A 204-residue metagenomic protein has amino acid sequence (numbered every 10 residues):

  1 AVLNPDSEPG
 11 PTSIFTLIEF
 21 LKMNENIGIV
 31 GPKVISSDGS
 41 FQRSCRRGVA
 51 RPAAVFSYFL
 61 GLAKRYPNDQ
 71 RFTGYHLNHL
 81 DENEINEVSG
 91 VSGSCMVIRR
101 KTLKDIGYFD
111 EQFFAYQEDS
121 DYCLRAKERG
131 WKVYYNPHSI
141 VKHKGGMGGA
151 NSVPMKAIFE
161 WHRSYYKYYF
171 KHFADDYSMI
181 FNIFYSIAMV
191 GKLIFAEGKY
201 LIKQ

Functional and structural regions predicted by a protein language model:
A1-E8: Short beta-strand-to-loop acidic/aromatic patch adjacent to the donor-nucleotide binding site
P5, V34, H138: Active-site loop/turn elements of alpha/beta-hydrolase fold enzymes, especially the short glycine-/histidine-rich
E8-S44: Conserved donor NDP-sugar-binding/catalytic core segment of glycosyltransferases
Q42-S57, I106-E111, A115, K132-Y134 (+3 more regions): Membrane-proximal envelope and lipid/glycan-remodeling enzymes
V49-S89: Short, flexible, basic/aromatic active-site loop/helix in glycosyltransferases
L80-I140: A short, conserved alpha-helix in the catalytic core of glycosyltransferases
L124-K203: Active-site-adjacent helix/loop segment of glycosyltransferases that harbors family-specific signature motifs
